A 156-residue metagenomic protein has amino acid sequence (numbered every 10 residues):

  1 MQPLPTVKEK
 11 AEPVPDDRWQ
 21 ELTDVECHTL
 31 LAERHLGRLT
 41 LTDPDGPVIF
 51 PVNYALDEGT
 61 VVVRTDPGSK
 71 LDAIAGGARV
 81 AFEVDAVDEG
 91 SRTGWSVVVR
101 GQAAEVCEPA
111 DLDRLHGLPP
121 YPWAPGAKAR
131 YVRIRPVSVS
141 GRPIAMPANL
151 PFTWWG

Functional and structural regions predicted by a protein language model:
M1-A32, T153: Extreme N-terminal tail/first-helix region
M1-P13, P51-L56, V84-E89: N-terminal short leaders/motifs
R34-D66, F82: Short beta-strand segments
D45, S69-L71, A148: Short, surface-exposed beta-strand-loop junctions and turns on beta-sheet-rich folds
N53-L56, Q102, A148: A short, sequence-level motif marking secondary-structure junctions
T60-V62, R133, S140: General beta-strand recognition
P67-R130, P136-S138: Short, structured beta-strand-loop surface elements
P143-G156: Short, charged, intrinsically disordered terminal tails
